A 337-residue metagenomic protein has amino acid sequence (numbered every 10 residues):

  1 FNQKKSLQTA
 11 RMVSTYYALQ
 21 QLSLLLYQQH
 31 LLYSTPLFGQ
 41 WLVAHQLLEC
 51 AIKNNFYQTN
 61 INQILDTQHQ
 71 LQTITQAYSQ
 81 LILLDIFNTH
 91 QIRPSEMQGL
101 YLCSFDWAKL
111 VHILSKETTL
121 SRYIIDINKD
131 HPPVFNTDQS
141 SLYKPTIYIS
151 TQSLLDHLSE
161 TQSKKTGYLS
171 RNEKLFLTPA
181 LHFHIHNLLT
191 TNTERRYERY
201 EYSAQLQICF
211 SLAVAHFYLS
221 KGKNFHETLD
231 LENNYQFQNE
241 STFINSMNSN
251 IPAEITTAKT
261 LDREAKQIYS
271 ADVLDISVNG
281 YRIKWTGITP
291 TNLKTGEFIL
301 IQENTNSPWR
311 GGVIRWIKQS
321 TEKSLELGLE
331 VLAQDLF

Functional and structural regions predicted by a protein language model:
F1-L81: Long, leucine/valine-rich, helix-dominated scaffolding and oligomerization segments
L48-T228: Extended, domain-scale alpha-helical bundle/helix-rich regions
H182-S307, V313-V331, D335-L336: Short strand-loop-strand
